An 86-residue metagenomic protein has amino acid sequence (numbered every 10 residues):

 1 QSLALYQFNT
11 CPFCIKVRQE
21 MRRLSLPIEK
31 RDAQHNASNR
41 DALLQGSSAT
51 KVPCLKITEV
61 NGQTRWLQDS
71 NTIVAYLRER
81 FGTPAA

Functional and structural regions predicted by a protein language model:
Q1-A86: GST-like domain detector, emphasizing the conserved glutathione-binding G-site in the N-terminal thioredoxin-like
